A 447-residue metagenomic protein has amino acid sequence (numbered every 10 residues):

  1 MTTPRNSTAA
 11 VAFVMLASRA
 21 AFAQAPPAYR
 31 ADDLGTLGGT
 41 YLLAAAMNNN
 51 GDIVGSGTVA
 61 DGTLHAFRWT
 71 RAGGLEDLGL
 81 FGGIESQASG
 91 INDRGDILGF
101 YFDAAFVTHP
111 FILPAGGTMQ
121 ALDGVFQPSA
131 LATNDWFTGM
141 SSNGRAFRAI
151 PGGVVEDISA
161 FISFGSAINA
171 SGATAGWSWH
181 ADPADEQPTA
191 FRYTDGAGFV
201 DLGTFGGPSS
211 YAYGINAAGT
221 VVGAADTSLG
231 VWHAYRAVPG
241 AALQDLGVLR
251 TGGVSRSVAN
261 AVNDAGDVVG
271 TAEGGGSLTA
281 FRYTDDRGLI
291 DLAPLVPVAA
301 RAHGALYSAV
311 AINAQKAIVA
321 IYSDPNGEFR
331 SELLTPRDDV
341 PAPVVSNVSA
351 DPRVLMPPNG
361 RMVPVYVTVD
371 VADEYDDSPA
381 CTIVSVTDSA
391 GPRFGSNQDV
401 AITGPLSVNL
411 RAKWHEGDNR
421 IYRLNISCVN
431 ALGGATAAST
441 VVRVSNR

Functional and structural regions predicted by a protein language model:
M1-A10: Bacterial N-terminal signal peptides that target proteins for export
A10-V11, R361: Generic short amphipathic/hydrophobic targeting helices enriched at N-termini, encompassing Sec-type signal peptides
M15, N134, N313-K316, K413 (+1 more regions): Context-gated lysine
S18-A20: N-terminal signal peptide c-region/cleavage motif recognized by signal peptidases
Q24-D338: Residue-level hotspots at or immediately adjacent to binding/recognition sites across diverse folds
D338-R447: Proline-threonine-serine-rich low-complexity tracts
